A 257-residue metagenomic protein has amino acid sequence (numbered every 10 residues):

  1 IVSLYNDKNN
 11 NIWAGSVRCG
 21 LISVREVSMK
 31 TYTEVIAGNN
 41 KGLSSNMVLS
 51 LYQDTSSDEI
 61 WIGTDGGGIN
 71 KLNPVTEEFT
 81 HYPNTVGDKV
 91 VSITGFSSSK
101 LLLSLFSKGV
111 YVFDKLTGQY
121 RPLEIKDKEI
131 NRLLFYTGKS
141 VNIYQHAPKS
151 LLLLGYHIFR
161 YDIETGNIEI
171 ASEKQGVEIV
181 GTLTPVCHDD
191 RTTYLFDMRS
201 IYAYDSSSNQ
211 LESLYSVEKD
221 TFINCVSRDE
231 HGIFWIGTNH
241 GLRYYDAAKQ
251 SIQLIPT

Functional and structural regions predicted by a protein language model:
I1-T257: Carboxylate-rich, polar loop motifs that coordinate divalent cations or form catalytic acidic clusters
